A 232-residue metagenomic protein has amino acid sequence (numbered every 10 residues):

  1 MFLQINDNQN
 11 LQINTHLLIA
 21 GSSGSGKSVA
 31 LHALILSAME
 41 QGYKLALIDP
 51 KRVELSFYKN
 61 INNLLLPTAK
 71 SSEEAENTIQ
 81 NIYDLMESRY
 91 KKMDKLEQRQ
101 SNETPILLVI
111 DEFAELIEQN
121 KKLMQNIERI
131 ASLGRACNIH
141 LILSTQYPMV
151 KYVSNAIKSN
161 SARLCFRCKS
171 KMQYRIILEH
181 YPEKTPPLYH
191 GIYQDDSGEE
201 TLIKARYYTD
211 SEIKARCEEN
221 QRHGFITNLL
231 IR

Functional and structural regions predicted by a protein language model:
M1-D94, I106-L107, A114-K169, I177-L178 (+4 more regions): P-loop NTPase catalytic phosphate-binding loop
Q98-I106: Short basic/glycine-enriched coil/helix segment immediately N-terminal to the Walker B
